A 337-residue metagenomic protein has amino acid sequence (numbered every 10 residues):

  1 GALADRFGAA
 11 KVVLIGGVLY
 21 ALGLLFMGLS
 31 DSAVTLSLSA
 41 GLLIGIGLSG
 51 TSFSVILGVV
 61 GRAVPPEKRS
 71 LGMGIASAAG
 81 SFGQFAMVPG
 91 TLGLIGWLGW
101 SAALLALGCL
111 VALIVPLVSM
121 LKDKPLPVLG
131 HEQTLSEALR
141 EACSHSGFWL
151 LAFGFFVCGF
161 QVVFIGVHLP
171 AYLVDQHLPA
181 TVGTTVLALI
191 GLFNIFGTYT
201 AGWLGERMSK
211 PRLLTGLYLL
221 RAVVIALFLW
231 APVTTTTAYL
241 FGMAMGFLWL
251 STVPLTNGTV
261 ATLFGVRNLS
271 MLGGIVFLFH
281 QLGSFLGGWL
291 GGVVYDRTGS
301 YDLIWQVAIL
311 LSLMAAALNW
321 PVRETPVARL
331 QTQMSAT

Functional and structural regions predicted by a protein language model:
G1-A9, T198-S209, Y295-D296: Helix-to-loop junctions at the C-terminal end of transmembrane segments in multipass secondary transporters
V18-D31, L220-V233: C-terminal ends and interior cores of transmembrane alpha-helices in multi-pass membrane transporters/permeases
G23, T35-T51, F156, T237-S251: Hydrophobic core of transmembrane alpha-helices in multi-pass small-molecule transporters, especially MFS/SLC-type
A40-A78: Cytoplasmic helix-loop-helix junction between adjacent transmembrane helices in 12-TM secondary transporters
A76-D123: Helix-loop-helix hairpin linking two adjacent transmembrane segments in secondary transporters
L121-A138, A328-M334: Flexible cytoplasmic inter-helical loops of multi-pass small-molecule transporters
C143-W203: Extracytoplasmic gate region of multi-pass secondary transporters
